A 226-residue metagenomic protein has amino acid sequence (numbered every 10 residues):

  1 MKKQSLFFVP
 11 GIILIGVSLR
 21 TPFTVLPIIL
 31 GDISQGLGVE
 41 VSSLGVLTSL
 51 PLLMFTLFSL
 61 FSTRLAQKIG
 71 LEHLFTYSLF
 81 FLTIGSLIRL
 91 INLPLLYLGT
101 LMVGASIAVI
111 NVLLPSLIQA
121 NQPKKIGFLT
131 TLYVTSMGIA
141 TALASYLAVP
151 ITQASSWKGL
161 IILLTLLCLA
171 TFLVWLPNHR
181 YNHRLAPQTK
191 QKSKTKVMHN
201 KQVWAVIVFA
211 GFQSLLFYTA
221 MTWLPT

Functional and structural regions predicted by a protein language model:
M1-K2, R180-I207: Juxtamembrane intracellular "pre-TM" segments in multi-pass secondary transporters
F7-V41, S59-S62, A220-P225: Extracytoplasmic
T24, P51-L60, T141-A142: Residue-level signature of mid-helix packing/kink "hotspots" within the transmembrane helices of 12-pass Major
L26-P27, Q202-T226: Extracytoplasmic gate region of multi-pass secondary transporters
L57-L93: Conserved MFS/SLC helix-loop-helix module at the cytosolic interface between two early adjacent transmembrane helices
P94-T100, V206: Short hydrophobic/alpha-helical segments at membrane-entry points of transmembrane helices in Major Facilitator
L101-T135: Cytoplasmic helix-loop-helix junction between adjacent transmembrane helices in 12-TM secondary transporters
K124-K125, T131-R180: Helix-loop-helix hairpin linking two adjacent transmembrane segments in secondary transporters
